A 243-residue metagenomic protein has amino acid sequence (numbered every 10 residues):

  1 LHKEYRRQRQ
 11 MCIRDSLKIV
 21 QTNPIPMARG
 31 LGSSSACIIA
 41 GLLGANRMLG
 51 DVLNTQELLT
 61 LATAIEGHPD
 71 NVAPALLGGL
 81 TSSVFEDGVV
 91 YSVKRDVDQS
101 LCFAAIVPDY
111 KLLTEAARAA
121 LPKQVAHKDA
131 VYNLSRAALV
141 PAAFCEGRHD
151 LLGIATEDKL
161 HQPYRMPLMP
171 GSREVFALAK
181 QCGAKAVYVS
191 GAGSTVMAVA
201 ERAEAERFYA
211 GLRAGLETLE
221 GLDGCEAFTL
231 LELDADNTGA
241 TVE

Functional and structural regions predicted by a protein language model:
L1-I13: Single conserved hydrophobic/aromatic residue that forms the stacking wall/gate of nucleotide- or nucleobase-binding
R14-M27, E57-L61: Glycine- and acidic-rich phosphate- and metal-coordinating loops
N23-G32, A62-P69, K123-K128: A short glycine/serine-rich beta->alpha loop
S33-T55, L76-G78: DPxDG-like acidic metal-binding loop motif
L53-L101, P167, R173, V187-V189: Alpha/beta catalytic cores of group-transfer enzymes, especially the acyltransferase/condensing modules of polyketide
A105-P167: Active-site rim beta-loop-alpha module in soluble metabolic enzymes
F144-E243: Glycine-rich, charge-dense phosphate/pyrophosphate-binding loop(s) and the adjacent flexible "lid"/catalytic subdomain
